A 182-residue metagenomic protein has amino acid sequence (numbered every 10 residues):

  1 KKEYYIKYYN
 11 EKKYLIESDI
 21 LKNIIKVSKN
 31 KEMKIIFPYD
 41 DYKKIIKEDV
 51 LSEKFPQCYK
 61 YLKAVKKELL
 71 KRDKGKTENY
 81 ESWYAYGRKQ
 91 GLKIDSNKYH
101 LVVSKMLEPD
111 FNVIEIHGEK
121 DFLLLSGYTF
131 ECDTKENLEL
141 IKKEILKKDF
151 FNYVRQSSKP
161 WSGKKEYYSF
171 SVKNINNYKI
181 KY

Functional and structural regions predicted by a protein language model:
K1-Y182: Polybasic, glycine- and aromatic-enriched phosphate-binding surface used to engage nucleic acids
